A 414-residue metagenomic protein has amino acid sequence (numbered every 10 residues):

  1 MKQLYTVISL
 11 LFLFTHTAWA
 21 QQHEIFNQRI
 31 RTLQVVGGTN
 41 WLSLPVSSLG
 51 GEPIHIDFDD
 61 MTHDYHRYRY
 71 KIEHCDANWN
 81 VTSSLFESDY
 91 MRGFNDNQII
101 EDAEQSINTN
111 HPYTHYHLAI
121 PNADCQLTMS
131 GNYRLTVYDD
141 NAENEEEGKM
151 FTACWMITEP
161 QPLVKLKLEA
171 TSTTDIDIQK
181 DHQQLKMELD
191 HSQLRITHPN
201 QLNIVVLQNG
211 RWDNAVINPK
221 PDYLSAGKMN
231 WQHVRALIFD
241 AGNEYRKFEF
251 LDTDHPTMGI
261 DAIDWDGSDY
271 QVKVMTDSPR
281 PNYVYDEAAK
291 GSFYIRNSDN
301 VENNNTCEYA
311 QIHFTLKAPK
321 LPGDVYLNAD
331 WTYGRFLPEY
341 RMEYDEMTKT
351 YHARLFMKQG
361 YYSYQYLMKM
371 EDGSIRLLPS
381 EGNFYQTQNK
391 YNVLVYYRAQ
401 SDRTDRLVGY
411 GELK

Functional and structural regions predicted by a protein language model:
M1-Q22: Bacterial Sec-dependent N-terminal signal peptides
Q28-D76, D177-L189, D299-F314: Contiguous beta-strand segments within globular domains
A77-W79, C125, D139-M150, R211-W212 (+2 more regions): Short acidic/polar inter-strand loop motif in beta-rich domains
M91-Y116, W212-P219, L224, Q311-Q359 (+1 more regions): Aromatic-rich carbohydrate-binding modules that target alpha-glucans
N110-D140: Ligand-binding face of N-terminal immunoglobulin V-set domains in extracellular IgSF glycoproteins
I157-K180, Y385-V408: Low-complexity, Pro/Ser/Thr- and charge-rich linker/hinge segments at domain boundaries
T197-Y283: Long, internal scaffold/assembly segments composed of regular secondary structure
V272-L321, D405-K414: Basic K/R-rich, polyanion-interacting modules in nucleoproteins and related proteins
